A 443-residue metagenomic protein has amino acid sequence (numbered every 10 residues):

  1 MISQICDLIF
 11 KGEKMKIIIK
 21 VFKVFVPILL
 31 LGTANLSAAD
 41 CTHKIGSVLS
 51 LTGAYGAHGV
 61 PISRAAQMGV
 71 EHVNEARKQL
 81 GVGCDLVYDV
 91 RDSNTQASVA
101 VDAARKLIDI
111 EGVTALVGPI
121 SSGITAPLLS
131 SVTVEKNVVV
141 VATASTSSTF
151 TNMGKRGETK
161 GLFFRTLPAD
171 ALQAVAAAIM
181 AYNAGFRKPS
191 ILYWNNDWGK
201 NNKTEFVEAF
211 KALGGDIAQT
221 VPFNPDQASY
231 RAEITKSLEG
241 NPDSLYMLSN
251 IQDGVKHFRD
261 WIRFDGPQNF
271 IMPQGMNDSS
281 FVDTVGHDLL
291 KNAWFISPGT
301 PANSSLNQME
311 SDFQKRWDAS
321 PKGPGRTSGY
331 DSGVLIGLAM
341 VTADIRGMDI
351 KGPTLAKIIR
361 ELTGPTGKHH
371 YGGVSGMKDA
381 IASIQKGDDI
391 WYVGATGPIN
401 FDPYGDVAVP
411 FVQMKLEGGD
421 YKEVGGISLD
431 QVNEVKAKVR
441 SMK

Functional and structural regions predicted by a protein language model:
M1-K14: Short, Lys/Arg-enriched N-terminal segments with co-localized hydrophobic residues within the first ~10-30 amino acids
L8, F25, S37-K443: Extracytosolic ligand-binding ectodomains
E13-K16, E158: Helix-centric, low-specificity signal for extended rod-like, repetitive segments
M15-F25: Bacterial N-terminal signal peptides that target proteins for export
K16-I18, G32, D283: Intrinsically disordered/low-complexity terminal segments and short unstructured peptides
K23-A34: Bacterial N-terminal signal peptides
